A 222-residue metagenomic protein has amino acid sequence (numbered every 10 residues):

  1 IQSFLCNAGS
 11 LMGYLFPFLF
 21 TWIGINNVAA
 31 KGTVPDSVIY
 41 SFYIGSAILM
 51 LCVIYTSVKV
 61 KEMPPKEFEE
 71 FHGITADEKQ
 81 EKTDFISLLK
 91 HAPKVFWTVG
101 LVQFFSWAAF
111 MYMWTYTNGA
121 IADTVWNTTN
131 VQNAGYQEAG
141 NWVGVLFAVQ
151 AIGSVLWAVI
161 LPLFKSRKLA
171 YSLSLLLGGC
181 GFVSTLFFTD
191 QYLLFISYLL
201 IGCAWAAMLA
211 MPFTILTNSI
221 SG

Functional and structural regions predicted by a protein language model:
I1, A207-G222: Intracellular juxtamembrane helix-capping segments at the cytosolic ends of symmetry-related transmembrane helices
I1-Y112: Intracellular loop-helix junctions on the cytosolic face of multi-pass helical membrane proteins
D36-Y40, N127-I152, I196: Loop-to-transmembrane helix entry
F105-T117, A204-W205, L209: Conserved extracellular-gate-facing transmembrane-helix segments in secondary transporters
M113-N133, P212: Hydrophobic/aromatic end-of-helix segments at the C-terminal termini of transmembrane alpha-helices
S154-L169: Helix-to-loop junctions at the C-terminal end of transmembrane segments in multipass secondary transporters
A158, L176-T189: C-terminal ends and interior cores of transmembrane alpha-helices in multi-pass membrane transporters/permeases
L186-Y198: Helix-loop junctions at membrane interfaces in 12-TM secondary transporters
